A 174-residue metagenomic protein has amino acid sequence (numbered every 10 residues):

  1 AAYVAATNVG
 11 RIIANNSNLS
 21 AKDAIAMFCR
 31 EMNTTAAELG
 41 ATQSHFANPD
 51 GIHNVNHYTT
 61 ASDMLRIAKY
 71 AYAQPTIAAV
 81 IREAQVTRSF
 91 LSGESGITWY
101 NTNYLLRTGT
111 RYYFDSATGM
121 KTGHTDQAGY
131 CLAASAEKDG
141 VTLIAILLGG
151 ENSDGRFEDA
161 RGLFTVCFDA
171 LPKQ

Functional and structural regions predicted by a protein language model:
A2-Y3, G10-Q174: Penicillin-recognizing serine hydrolase domain
